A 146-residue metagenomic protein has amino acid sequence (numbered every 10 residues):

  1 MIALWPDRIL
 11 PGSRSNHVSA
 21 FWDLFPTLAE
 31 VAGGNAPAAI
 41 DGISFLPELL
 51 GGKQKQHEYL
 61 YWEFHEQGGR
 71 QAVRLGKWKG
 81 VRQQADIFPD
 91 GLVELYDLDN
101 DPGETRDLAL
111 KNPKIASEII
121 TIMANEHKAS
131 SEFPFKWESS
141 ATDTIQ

Functional and structural regions predicted by a protein language model:
M1-A3: Short glycine- and hydrophobic/aromatic-rich loop-to-beta-strand nucleating segment in the catalytic cores
R8-S13, H17, W22-L98, A129-F133 (+1 more regions): C-terminal cap/loop subdomain of S1 sulfatases and analogous C-terminal strand-loop tails that border
D101: Intrinsically disordered, low-complexity polar regions and short flexible loop motifs
D107, H127, W137-Q146: Extracellular/periplasmic ectodomains of large secreted or surface enzymes and adhesion receptors
K111-A116: C-terminal structured subdomain/cap of oxidoreductase catalytic cores
I119: Acidic/polar, compositionally biased interaction segments
